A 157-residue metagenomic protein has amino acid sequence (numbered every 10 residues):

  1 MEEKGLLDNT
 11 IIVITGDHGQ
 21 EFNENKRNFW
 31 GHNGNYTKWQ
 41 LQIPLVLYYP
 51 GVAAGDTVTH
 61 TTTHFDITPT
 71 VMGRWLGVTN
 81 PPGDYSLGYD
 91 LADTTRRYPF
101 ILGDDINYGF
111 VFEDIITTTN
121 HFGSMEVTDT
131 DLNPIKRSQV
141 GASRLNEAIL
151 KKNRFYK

Functional and structural regions predicted by a protein language model:
M1-K157: Solvent-exposed soluble domains appended to multi-pass membrane proteins
